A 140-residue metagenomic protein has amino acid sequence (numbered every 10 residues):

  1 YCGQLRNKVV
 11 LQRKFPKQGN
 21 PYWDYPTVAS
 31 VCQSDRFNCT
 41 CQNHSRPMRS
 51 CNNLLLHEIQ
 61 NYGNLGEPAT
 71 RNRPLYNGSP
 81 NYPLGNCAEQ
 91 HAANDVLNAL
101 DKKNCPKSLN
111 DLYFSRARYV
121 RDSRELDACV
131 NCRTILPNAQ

Functional and structural regions predicted by a protein language model:
Y1-N81, D101-S108: Glycine-rich short-loop/terminal segments
V9-V10, V28-V31, V96, V120 (+1 more regions): Extended aliphatic helical segments
P26, S45, N86, S123-L126: Processing junctions and N-termini across compartments
N77-G78, N98-Q140: Active-site or metal-binding loop neighborhoods of secreted/extracellular toxin and effector enzymes
N77-N98: Acidic helix/loop or adjacent segment enriched in Glu/Asp that either coordinates divalent metal
